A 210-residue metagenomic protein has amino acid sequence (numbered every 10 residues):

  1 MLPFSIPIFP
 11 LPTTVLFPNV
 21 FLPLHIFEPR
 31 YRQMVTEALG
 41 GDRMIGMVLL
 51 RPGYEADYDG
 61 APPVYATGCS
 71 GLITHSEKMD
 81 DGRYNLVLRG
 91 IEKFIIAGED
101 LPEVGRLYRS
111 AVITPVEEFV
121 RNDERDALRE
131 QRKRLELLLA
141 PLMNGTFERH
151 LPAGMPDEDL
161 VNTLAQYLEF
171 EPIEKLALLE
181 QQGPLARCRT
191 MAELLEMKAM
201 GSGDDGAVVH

Functional and structural regions predicted by a protein language model:
M1-H210: N-terminal low-complexity, acidic/polar interaction/targeting segments
